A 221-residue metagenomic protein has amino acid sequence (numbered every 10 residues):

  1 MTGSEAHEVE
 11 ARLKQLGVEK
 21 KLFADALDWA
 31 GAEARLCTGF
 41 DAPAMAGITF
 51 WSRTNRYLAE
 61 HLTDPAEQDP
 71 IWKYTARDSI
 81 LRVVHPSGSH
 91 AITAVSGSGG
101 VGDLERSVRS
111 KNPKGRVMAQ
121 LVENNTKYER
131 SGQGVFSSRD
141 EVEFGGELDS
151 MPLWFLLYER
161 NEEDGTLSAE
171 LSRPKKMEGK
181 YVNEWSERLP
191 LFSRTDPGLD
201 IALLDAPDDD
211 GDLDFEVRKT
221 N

Functional and structural regions predicted by a protein language model:
M1-T49: Interdomain/boundary linker segments immediately adjacent to catalytic/signaling cores
C37-F40, A46-D69: Short N-terminal edge-element motif at the start of the domain
A44-M45, Q68-P70, R77-L81, G102-S107 (+1 more regions): Short secondary-structure capping micro-motifs at structural edges
E60-D64, W72-K73, F144-L148, N161: Short, solvent-exposed secondary-structure boundary motifs
T63-A94: A short acidic/basic microdomain associated with nuclease active sites
G99-E162: Catalytic cores of nucleic-acid endonucleases
D140-N221: Glycine-rich, aromatic-bearing surface loops/beta-hairpins
